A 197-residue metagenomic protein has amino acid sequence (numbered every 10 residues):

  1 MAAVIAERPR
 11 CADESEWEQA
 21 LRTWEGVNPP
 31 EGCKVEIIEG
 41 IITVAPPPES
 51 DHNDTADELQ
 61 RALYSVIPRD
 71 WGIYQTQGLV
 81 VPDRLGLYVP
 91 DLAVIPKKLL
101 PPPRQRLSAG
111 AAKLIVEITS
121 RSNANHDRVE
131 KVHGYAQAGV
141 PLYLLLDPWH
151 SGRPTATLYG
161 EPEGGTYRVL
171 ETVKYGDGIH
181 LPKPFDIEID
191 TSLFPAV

Functional and structural regions predicted by a protein language model:
M1-A138, L142-V197: Gly/Pro/Ser/Thr-rich low-complexity, intrinsically disordered segments predominantly at protein N-termini
